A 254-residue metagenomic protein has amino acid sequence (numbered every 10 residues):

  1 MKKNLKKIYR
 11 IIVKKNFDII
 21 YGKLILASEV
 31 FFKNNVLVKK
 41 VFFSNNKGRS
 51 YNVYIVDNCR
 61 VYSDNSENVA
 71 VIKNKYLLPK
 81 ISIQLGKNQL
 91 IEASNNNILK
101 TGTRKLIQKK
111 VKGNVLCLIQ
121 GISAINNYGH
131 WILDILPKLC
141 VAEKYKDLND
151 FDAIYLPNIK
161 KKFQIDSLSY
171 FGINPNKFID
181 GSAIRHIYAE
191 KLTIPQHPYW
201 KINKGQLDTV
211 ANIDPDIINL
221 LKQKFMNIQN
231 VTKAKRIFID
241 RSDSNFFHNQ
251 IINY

Functional and structural regions predicted by a protein language model:
M1-Y254: The feature primarily captures lumenal catalytic ectodomains of type II secretory-pathway glycosyltransferases
